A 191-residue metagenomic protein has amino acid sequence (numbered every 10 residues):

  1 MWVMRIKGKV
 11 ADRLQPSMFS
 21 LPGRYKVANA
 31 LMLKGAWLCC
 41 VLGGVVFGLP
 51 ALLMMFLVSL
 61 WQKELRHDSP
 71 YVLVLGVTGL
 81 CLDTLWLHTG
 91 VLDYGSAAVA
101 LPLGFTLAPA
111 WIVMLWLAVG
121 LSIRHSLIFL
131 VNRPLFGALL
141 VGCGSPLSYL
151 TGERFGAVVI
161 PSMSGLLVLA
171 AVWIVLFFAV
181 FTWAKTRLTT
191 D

Functional and structural regions predicted by a protein language model:
W2-D191: Aromatic-rich, lipid-facing transmembrane alpha helices and their immediate juxtamembrane interface loops in integral
